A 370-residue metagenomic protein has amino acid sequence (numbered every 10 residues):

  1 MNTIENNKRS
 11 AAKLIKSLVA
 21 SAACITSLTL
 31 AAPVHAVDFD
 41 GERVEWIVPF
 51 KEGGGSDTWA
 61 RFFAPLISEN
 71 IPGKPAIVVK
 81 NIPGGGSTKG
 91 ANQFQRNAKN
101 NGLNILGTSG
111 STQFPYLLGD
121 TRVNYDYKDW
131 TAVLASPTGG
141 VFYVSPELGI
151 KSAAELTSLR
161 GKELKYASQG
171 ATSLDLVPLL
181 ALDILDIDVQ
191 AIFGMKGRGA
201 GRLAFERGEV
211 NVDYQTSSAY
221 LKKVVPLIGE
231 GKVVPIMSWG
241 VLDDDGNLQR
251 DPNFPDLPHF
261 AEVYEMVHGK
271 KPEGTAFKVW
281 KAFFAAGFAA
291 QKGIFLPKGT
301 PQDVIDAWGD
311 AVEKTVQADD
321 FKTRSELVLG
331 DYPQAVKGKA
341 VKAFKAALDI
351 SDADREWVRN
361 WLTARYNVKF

Functional and structural regions predicted by a protein language model:
M1-L14: N-terminal secretory signal peptides that target proteins for export/translocation
L18-T29: Bacterial N-terminal signal peptides
L30-A36: Sec/Tat signal peptide C-region and signal peptidase I cleavage site
V37-D40, E69-K74, Q93-N104, Q113-E209 (+2 more regions): Hinge/capping helix and adjacent helix->loop/strand transition within the periplasmic-binding protein
E45-F63, P83-G86, A167-S173: Extracytoplasmic "Venus flytrap"
P83, A167-G269: Ligand-binding pocket segment of bilobal, Venus flytrap-like solute-binding proteins
V224-E313, A353, W357, W361-F370: C-terminal lobe and pocket-closing loops of periplasmic/extracytoplasmic Venus-flytrap solute-binding proteins
G240-D245, F260, E313, Q317-A346: Mature extracytoplasmic/periplasmic domains
